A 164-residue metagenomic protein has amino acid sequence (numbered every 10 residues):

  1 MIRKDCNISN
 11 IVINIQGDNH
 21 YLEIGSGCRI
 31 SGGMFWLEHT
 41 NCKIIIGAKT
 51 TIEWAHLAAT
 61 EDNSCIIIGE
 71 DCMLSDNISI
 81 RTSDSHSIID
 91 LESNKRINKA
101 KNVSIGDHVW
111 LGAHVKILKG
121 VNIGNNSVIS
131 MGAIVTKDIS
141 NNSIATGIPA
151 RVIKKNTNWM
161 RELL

Functional and structural regions predicted by a protein language model:
M1-N122, I148, N156-T157: Flexible, glycine/small-residue-enriched loop-and-beta-strand segment within the central core of proteins
H86, N141-S143, R151: Glycine-centered loop/turn positions within well-structured domains that cap or flank conserved ligand/cofactor-binding
I117, A133-V135, A150: Short coil-to-beta-strand initiation/turn motif
I123-T146: C-terminal/domain-terminus segments
T157-L163: A glycine/serine/threonine-rich, flexible loop-to-helix segment that serves as the NAD(P) cofactor-binding "lid"
